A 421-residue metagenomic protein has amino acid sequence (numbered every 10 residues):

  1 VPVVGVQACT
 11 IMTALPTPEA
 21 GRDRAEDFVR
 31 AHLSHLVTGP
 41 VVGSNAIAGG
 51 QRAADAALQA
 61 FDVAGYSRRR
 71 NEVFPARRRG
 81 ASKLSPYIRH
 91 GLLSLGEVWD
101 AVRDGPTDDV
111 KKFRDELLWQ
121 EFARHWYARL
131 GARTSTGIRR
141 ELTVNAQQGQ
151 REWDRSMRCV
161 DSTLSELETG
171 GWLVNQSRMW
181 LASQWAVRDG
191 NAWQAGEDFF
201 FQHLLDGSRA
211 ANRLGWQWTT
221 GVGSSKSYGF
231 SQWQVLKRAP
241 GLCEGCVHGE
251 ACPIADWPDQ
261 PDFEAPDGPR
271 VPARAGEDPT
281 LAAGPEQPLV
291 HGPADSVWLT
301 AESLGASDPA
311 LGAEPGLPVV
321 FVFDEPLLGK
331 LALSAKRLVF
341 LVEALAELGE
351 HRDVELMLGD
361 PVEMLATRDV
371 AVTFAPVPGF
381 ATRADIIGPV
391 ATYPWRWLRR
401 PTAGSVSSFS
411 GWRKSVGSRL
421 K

Functional and structural regions predicted by a protein language model:
P2-V4, A8-R114, W119, R129-L142 (+5 more regions): Trp/Phe/Arg-rich N-terminal binding region typifying the photolyase-homology
L95, V110, R114, S156 (+3 more regions): Hydrophobic (often cysteine-bearing) scaffold residues that line and stabilize catalytic clefts of nucleotide/cofactor
H125, Q184: Short alpha-helical functional segments enriched in proximate histidine and acidic residues
A146-L167: Helix-hairpin-helix/helix-loop-helix acidic hairpins
L164-S177, W185-R188, W193-D198: Conserved helix-adjacent loop modules within structured domains
L204-G268: C-terminal, helix-dominated tail/subdomain
